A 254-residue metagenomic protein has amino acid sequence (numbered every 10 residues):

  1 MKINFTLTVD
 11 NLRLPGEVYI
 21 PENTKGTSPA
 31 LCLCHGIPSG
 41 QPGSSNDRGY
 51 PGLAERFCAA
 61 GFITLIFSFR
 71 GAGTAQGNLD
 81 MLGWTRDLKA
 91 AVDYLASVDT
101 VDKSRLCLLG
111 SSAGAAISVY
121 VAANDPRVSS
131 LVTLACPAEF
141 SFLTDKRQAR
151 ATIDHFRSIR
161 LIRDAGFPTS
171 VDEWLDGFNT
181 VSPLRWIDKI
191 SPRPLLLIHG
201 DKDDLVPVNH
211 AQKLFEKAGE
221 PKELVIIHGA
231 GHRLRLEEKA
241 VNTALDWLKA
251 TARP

Functional and structural regions predicted by a protein language model:
M1-G26: N-terminal cap/lid segment of alpha/beta-hydrolase-fold proteins
L14, D125-K213, A218-I226, A230-G231 (+1 more regions): The alpha/beta-hydrolase serine catalytic core
N23-R56: Short, surface-exposed "cap/lid" segments of acyl-processing enzymes
P38, F69-G73, A138, G231: Alpha/beta-hydrolase active-site loop signature
S45-G49, R70-K103: Catalytic nucleophile-loop/oxyanion-hole region of alpha/beta-hydrolase and closely related hydrolase-like folds
G52-T74: Conserved alpha/beta-hydrolase
A90-T152: Primarily recognizes the serine-hydrolase "nucleophile elbow" in alpha/beta-hydrolase and SGNH/GDSL folds
